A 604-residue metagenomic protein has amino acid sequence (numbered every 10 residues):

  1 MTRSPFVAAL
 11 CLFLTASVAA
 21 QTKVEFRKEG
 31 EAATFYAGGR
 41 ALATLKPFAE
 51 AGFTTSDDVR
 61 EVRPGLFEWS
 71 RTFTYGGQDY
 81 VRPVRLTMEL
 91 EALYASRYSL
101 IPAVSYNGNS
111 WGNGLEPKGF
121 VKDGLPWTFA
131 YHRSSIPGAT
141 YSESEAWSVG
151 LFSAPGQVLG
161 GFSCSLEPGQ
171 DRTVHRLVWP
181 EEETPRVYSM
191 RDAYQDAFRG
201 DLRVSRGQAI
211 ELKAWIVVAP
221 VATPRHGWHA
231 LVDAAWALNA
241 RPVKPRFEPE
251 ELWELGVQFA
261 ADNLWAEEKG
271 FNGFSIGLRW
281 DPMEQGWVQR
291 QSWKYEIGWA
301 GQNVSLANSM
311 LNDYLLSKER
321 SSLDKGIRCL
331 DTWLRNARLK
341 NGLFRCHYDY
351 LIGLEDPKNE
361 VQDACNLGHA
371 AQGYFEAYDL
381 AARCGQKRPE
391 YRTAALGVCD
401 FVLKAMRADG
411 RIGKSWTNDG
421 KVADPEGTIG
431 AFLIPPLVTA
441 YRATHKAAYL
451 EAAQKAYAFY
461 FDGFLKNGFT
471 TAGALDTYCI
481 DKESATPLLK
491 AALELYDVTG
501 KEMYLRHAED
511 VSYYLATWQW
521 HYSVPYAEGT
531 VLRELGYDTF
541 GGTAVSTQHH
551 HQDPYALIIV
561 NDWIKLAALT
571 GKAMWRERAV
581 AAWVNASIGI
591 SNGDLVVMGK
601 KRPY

Functional and structural regions predicted by a protein language model:
A8-A16: Bacterial N-terminal signal peptides
T22-V24, V204, A222-Y295, R328 (+3 more regions): Low-complexity, Ser/Thr/Pro/Gly-enriched N-terminal "stalk/linker" regions
F48-E211, V217: Beta-strand/loop-rich accessory regions of lumenal/periplasmic or secreted enzymes, predominantly carbohydrate-active
P249-L264, A307, R320-L334, A371 (+8 more regions): Hydrophobic core segments within long, regular secondary-structure runs in both alpha- and beta-rich folds
V257-W265, A405, T444, Y457-T470 (+3 more regions): Non-catalytic carbohydrate-binding regions of carbohydrate-active enzymes
K269, R320-H369, T393-G397, F401 (+4 more regions): Helix-terminus loop motifs that line ligand-binding clefts
G270-E296, G342-N366, R411-F432, F469-A491 (+2 more regions): Carbohydrate-binding/catalytic loop surfaces
V304-R320, H369-K387, F432-A447, P487-E502 (+3 more regions): Well-ordered alpha-helical scaffold segments within catalytic/enzyme domains
